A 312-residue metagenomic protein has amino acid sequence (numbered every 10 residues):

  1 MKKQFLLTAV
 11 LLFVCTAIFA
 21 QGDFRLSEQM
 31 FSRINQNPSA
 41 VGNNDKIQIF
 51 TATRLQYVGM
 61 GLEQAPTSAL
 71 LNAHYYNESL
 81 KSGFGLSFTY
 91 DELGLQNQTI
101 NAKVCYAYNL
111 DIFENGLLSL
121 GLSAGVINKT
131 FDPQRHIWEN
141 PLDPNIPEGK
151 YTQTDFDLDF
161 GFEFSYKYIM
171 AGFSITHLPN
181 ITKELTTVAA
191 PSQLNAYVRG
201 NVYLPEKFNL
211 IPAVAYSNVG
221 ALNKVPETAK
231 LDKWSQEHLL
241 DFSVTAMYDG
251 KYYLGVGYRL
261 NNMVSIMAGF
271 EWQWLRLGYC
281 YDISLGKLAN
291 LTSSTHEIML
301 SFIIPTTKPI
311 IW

Functional and structural regions predicted by a protein language model:
M1, A20-Q21: Absolute protein N-terminus
M1-Q4, I112-E114: Positively charged n-region of N-terminal signal peptides that target proteins for export
F5-V10: Sec-dependent signal peptide hydrophobic core
C15-A17: N-terminal signal peptide c-region/cleavage motif recognized by signal peptidases
Q21-W312: Subset of outer-membrane beta-barrel
